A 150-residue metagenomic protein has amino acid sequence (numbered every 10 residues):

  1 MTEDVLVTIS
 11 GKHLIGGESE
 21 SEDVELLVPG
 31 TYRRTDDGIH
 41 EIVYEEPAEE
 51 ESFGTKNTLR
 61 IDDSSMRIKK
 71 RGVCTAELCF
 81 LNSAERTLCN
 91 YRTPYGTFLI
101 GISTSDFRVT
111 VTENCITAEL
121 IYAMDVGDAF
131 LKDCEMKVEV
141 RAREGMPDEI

Functional and structural regions predicted by a protein language model:
M1-D133, R143-I150: N-terminal intrinsically disordered, cationic/polar leader segments that include organellar targeting peptides
V138-V140: A short acidic/small-residue loop/turn micro-motif
